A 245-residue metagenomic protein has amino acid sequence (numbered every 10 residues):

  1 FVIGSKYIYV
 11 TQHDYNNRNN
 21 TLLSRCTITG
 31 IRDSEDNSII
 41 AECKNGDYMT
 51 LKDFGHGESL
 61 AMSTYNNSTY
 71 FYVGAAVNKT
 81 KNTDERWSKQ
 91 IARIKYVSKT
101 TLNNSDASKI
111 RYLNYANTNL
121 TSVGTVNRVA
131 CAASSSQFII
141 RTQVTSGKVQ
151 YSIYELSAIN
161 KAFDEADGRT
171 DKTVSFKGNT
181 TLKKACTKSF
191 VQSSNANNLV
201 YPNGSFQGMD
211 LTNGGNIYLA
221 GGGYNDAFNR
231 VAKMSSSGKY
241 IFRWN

Functional and structural regions predicted by a protein language model:
F1-S5, D53-T69, N119-I139, P202-G214: Structural signature of eukaryotic scaffold interfaces centered on beta-propeller domains
V2-K52, G223-R230, M234-W244: Beta-propeller domains
S5-K6, V10-D14, Y72-K79, I140-V144 (+1 more regions): Recurrent small/Gly-Pro-centered beta-turn motifs in extracellular repeat architectures
D14-G30, Y70, K79-V97, V144-A162 (+1 more regions): Structural motif
T21, C26, Y48-A75, K79-D84: Long, acidic/polar, low-complexity amphipathic helices and coiled-coil-like
S34-F54, K99-T125, D164-P202, I241-N245: Surface-exposed loop and turn segments in beta-propeller and other repeat-based domains that flank or scaffold
S68-V129: Hydrophobic alpha-helical segments and helix pairs
T187-F242: Loop/turn-rich, solvent-exposed surfaces of beta-rich toroidal or solenoidal domains
